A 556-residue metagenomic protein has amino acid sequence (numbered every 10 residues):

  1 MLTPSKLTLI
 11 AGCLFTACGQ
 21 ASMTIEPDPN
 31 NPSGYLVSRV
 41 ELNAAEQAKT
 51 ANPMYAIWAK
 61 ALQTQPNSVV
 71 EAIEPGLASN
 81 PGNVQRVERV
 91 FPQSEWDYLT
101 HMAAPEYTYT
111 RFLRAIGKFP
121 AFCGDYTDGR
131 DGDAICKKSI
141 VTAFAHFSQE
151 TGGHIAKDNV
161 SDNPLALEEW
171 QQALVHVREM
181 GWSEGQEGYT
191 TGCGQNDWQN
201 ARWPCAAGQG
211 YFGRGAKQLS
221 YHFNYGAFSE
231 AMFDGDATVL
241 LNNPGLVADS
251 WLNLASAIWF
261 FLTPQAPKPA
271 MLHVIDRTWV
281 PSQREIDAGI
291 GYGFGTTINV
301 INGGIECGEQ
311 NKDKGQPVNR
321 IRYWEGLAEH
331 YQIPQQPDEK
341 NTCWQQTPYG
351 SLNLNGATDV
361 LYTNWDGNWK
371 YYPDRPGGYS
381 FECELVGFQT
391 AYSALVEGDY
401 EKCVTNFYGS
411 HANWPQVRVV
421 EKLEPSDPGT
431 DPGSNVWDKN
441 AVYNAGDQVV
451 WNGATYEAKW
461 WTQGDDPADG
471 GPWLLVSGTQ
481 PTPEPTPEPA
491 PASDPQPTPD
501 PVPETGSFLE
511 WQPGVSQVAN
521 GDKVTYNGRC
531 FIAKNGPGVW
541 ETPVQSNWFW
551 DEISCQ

Functional and structural regions predicted by a protein language model:
L2-Q20: Gram-negative bacterial Sec-dependent N-terminal signal peptides
Q20-A145, G152-T190, G194, K268-L272 (+5 more regions): Cell-wall glycan-active module
N83, T108, I135-S139, Q209-G213 (+5 more regions): Extracellular/periplasmic catalytic domains that process cell-envelope and extracellular macromolecules
Y109-F119, G210, R214-I286: Alpha-helical segment that forms one wall of the substrate-binding/catalytic cleft in peptidoglycan-active domains
R111, T142-S148, G215-S220, A227 (+7 more regions): Structural recognition of the beta-strand scaffold that forms the well-ordered cores of secreted hydrolase catalytic
Q149-H154, H222-G226, A266-P267, G304-G308 (+3 more regions): Solvent-exposed loop/turn segments at secondary-structure junctions within structured extracellular/periplasmic domains
W170-F233, A257: Eukaryotic endomembrane system proteins
W414, R418-V419, L423-Q556: Tryptophan-rich substrate-binding surfaces of secreted polymer-degrading and adhesive proteins
